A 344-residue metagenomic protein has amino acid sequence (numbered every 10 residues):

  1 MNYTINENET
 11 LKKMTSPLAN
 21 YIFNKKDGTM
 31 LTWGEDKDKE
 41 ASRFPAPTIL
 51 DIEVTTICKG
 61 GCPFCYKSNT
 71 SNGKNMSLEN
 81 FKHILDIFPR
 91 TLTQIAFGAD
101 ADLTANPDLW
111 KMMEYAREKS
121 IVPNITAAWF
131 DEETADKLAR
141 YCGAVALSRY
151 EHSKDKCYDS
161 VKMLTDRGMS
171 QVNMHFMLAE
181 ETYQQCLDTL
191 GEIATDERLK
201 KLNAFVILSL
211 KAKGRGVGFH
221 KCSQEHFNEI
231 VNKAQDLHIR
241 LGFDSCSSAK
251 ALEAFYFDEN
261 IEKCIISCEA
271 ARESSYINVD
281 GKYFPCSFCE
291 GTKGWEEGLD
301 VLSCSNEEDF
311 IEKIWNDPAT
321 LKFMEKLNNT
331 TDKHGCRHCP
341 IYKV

Functional and structural regions predicted by a protein language model:
M1-N2, K119, Y141-F284, F288-D309: Radical SAM enzyme [4Fe-4S]-AdoMet core and its adjacent flexible, acidic and glycine-rich loops/tails across
M1-T10, M14-N20, K26-T29, K282-Y283 (+1 more regions): Flexible mid-to-C-terminal extensions adjoining Fe-S/redox cofactors in radical SAM and related proteins
T4-S16, N24-R140: Conserved alpha-helical substructure of the radical SAM core
I22-F23, Y276: Hydrophobic beta-strand positions
A46-E53, A249-F257, P318-N329: Short, intrinsically disordered, charge-biased short linear motifs at domain edges
I52, T56-K59, E262, N329-K333: Processing junctions and N-termini across compartments
C58, C62-C65, C268, C286 (+1 more regions): Short cysteine clusters
F64, S68-S71, S274, T292-W295 (+1 more regions): Secreted/processed peptides and extracellular or luminal domains of membrane proteins
